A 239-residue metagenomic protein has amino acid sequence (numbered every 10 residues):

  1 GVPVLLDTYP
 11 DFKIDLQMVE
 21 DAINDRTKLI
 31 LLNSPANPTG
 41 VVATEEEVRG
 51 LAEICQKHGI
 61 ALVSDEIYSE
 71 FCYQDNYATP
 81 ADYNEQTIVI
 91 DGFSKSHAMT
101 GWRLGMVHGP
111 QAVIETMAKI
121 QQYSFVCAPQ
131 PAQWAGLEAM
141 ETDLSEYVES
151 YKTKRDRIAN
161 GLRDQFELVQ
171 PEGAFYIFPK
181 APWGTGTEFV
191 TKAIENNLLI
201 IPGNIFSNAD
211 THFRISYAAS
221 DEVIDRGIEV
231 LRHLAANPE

Functional and structural regions predicted by a protein language model:
G1-E239: PLP-dependent class I/II
